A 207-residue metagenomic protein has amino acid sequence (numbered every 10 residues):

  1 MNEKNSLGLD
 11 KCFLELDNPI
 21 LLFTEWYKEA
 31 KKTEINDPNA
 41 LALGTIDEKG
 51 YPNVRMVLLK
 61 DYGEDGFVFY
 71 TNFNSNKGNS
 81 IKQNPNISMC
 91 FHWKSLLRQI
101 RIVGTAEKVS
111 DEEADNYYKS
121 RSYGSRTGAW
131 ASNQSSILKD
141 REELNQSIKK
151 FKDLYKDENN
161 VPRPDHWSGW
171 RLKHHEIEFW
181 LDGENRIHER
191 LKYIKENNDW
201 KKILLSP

Functional and structural regions predicted by a protein language model:
M1-P207: Binding-site signature for planar aromatic cofactors or substrates
